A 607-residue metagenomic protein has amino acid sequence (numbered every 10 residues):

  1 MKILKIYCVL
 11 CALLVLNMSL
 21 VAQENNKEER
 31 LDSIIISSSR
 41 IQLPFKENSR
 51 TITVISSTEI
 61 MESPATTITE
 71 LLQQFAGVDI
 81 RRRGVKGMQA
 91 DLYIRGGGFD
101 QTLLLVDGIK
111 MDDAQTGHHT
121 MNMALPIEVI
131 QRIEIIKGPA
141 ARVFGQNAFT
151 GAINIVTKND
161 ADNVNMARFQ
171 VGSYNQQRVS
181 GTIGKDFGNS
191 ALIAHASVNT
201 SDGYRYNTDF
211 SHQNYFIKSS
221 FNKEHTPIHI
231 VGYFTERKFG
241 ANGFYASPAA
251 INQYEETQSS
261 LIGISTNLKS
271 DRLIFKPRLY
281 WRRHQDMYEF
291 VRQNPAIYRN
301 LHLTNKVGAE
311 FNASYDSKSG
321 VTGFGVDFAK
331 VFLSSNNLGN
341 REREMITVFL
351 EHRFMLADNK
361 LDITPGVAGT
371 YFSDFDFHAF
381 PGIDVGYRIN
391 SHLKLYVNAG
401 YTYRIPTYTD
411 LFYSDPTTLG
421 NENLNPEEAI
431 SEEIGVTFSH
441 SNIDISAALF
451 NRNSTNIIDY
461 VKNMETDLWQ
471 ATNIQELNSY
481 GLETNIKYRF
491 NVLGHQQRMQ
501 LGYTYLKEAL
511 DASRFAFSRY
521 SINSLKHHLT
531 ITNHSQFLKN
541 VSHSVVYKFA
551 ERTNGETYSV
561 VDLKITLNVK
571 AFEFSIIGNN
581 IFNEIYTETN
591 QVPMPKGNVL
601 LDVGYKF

Functional and structural regions predicted by a protein language model:
Y7, A22, G184, S220-K223 (+4 more regions): Conserved C-terminal beta-signal and adjacent last beta-strands/turns of outer-membrane beta-barrel proteins
D32-M61, D91: N-terminal periplasmic "start-of-domain" segments of outer-membrane beta-barrel proteins
T69, Q73-I109: Extracytoplasmic beta-strand/coil segments of soluble accessory domains associated with Gram-negative outer-membrane
K110-K137, I155-K158: Short acidic/polar hinge/loop motifs at secondary-structure boundaries that mediate gating or recognition
A152, T157-K185, H195-A196, S201-T208: Short strand-turn segments of transmembrane beta-barrel domains in outer membranes, especially the first one or two
S201-T208, H212, T226-K306: Flexible loop and strand-edge segments within Gram-negative outer membrane beta-barrel domains
A246-S270, K394, Y401-T455, K462-R489 (+2 more regions): Outer-membrane beta-barrel signature, preferentially recognizing the C-terminal barrel domain of Gram-negative
D316-S319, G323, L356-N359, N451-N453 (+2 more regions): Gram-negative outer-membrane beta-barrel transporters
